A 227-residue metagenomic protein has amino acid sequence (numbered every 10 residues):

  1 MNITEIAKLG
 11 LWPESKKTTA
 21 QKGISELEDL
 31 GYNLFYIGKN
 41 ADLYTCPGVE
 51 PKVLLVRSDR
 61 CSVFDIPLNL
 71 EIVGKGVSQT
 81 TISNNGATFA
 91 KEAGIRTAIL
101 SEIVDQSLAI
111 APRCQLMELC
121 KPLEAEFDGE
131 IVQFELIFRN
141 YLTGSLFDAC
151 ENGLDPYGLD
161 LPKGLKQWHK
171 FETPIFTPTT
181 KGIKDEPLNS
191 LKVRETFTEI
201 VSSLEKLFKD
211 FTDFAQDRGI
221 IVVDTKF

Functional and structural regions predicted by a protein language model:
N2-I6, E14-T179: Active-site loop/lid in soluble adenylation, ligation, and acyl-transfer enzymes
L9: Feature captures the catalytic ectodomains and active-site-proximal regions of enzymes that hydrolyze or transfer
F138, V222-F227: Conserved metal-phosphate-binding beta-hairpin within the catalytic cores of diverse ATP-dependent phosphoryl-transfer
K163-T196, S203-E205: Glycine-aromatic-enriched beta-strand/loop faces of beta-sandwich-type recognition domains, especially lectin-like
V193-V223: A long amphipathic alpha-helix within ATP-dependent nucleotide-binding catalytic cores
